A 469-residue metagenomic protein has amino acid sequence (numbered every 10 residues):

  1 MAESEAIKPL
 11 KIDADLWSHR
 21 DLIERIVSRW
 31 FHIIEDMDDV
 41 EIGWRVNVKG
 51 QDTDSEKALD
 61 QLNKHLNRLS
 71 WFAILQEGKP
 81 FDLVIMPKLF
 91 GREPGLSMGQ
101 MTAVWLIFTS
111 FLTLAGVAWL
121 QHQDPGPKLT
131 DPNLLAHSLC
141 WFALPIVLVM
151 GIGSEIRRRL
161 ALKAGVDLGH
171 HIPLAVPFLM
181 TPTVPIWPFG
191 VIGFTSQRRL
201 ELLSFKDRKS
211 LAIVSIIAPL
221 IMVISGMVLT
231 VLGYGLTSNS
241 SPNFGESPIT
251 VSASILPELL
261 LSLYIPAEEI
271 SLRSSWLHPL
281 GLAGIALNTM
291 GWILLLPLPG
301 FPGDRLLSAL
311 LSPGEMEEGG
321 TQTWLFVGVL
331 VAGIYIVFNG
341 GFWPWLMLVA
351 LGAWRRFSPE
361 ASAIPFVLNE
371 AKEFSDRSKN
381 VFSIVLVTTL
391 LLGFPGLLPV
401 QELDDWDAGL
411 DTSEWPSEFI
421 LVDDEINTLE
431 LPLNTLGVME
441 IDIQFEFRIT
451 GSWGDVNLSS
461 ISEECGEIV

Functional and structural regions predicted by a protein language model:
M1-I426, L436-V456, I461-I468: Hydrophobic transmembrane alpha-helices and their immediate loop junctions in multi-pass integral membrane proteins
L429-L433: Core beta-strand segments of extracellular beta-sandwich domains
